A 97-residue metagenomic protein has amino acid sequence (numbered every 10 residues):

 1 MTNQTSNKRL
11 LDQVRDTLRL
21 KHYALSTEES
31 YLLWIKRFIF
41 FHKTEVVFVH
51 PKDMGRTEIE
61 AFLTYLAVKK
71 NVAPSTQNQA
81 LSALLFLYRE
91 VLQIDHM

Functional and structural regions predicted by a protein language model:
N3, K8, D12-S26, L32-M97: N-terminal core-binding DNA-recognition domain of tyrosine recombinases/integrases
